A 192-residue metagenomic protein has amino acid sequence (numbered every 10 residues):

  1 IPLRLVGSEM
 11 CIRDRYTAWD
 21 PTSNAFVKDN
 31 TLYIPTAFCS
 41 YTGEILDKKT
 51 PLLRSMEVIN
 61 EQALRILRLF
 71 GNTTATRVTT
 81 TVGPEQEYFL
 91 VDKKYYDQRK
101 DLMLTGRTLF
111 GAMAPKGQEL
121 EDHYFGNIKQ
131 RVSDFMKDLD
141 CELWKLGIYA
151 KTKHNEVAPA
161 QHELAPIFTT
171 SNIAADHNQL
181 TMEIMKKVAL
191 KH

Functional and structural regions predicted by a protein language model:
I1-I12: Single conserved hydrophobic/aromatic residue that forms the stacking wall/gate of nucleotide- or nucleobase-binding
T22-T50, L102-H123, H154-L164: Residues forming anionic-ligand binding surfaces in small-molecule and nucleic-acid pockets of primarily soluble enzymes
N24-F26, N30-L32, I59, A63-F70 (+3 more regions): Structured alpha-helical segments in the cores of large, soluble enzyme domains
Y41-V78: A conserved hydrophobic secondary-structure block that centers on an alpha-helix together with its immediately flanking
T50-R54, D122-I128, T170-A175: The substrate-binding groove and active-site-proximal loops of carbohydrate-active enzymes, especially glycoside
R77-A150: Carboxylate/His-rich catalytic cores and anion/metal-binding grooves
K94, E163-A165, T169, K187-V188: Structured mid-domain segments that build the active-site/substrate or prosthetic-cofactor binding neighborhood
A165-E183: Active-site neighborhood of thiol-dependent amide/isopeptide-bond enzymes
